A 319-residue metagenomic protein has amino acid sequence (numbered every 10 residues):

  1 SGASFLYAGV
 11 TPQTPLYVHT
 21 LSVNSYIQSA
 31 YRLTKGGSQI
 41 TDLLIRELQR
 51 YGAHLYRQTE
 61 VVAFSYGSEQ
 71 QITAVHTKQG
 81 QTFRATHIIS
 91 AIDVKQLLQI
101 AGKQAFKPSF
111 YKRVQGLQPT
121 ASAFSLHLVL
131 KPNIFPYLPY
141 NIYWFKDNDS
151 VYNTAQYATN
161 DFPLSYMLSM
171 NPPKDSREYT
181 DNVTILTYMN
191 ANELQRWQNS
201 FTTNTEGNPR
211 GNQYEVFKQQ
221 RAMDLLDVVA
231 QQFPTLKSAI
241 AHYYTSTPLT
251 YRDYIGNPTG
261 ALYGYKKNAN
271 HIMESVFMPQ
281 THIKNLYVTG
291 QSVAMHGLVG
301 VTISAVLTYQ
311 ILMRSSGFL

Functional and structural regions predicted by a protein language model:
S1-T11, D227, Q231-M295: A glycine-rich dinucleotide-binding beta-alpha-beta segment and adjacent secondary-structure elements that constitute
S1-Y51, Q58, Y254-A269: Active-site/ligand-binding neighborhood in enzyme catalytic cores
R32, V62-T180: Mid-domain catalytic core of redox enzymes that form a hydrophobic substrate pocket/lid adjacent to a catalytic redox
H54, T59-T73, T77, T245-G256: Beta-rich nucleic-acid/ligand-interaction surfaces
Y66, R314-L319: Active-site-proximal substrate-binding core of FAD-dependent oxidoreductases
I89, L128, I185, V229 (+3 more regions): Hydrophobic, well-ordered secondary-structure elements that form the walls of internal hydrophobic environments
N133-S246: C-terminal segments that line or cap access tunnels to active or ligand-binding sites in enzymes and enzyme-associated
Q291-S316: A conserved FAD-binding loop/helix module that cradles the flavin
